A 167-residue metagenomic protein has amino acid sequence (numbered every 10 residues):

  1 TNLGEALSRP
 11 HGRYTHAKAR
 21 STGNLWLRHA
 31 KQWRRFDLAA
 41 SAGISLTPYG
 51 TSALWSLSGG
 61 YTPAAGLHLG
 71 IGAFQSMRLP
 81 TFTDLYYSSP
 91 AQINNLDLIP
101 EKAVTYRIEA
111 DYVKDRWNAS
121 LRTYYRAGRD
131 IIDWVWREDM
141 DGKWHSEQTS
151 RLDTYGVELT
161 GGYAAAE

Functional and structural regions predicted by a protein language model:
T1, R35-A39, G66-H68, R116-N118: Outer-membrane beta-barrel architecture
T1, W26-Q32, M77-T81, G128-D133 (+1 more regions): Short hydrophobic/aromatic-rich motifs at helix boundaries and adjacent loops
T1-E5, A40-I44, L57-G59, I71-Q75 (+2 more regions): Transmembrane beta-barrel strands of outer-membrane/channel proteins
N2-S56: Surface-exposed extracellular loop regions of Gram-negative outer-membrane beta-barrel proteins
L7-R13, L85, D133-V135: Short acidic, glycine/proline-rich loop/turn micro-motifs
S21-W33, S52-I71, Y106-A110, V157-L159: Feature captures outer-membrane beta-barrel proteins of Gram-negative bacteria and organelles
A42, V135-W136: Assembly/interface hotspot detector across virion components, adhesins/toxins, and nucleic-acid enzymes
T62, H68, Q75-R129, R137-A165: Outer-membrane beta-barrel signature, preferentially recognizing the C-terminal barrel domain of Gram-negative
